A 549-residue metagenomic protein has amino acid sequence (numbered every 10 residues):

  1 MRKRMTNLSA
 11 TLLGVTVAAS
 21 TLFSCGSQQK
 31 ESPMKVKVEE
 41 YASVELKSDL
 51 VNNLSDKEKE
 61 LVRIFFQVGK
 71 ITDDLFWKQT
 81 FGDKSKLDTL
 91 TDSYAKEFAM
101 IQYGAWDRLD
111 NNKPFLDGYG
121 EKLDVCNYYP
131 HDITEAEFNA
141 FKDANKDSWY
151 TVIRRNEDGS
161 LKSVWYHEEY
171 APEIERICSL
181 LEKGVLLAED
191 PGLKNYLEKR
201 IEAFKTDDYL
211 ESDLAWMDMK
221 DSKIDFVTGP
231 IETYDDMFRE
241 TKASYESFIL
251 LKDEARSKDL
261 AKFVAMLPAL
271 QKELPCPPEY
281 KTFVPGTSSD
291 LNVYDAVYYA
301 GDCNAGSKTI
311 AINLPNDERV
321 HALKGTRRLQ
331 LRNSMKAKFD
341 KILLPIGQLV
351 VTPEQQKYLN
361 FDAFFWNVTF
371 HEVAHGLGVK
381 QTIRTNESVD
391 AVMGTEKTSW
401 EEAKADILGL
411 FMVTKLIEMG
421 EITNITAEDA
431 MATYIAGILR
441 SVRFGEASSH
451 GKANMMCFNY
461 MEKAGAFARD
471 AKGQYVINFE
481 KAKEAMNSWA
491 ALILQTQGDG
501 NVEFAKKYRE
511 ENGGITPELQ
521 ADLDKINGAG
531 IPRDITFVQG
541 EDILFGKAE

Functional and structural regions predicted by a protein language model:
S20-S24: C-terminal motif of bacterial Sec signal peptides marking the signal peptidase cleavage site
E31-L197: N-terminal helix-rich structural modules
S55, D190, T398-K415: An active-site-proximal "capping" alpha-helix that borders the catalytic cofactor pocket
S55, W366-K380, A405, L410: Active-site recognition of the HExxH zinc-binding catalytic motif
Y166-Q356, N360: Contiguous, non-catalytic segments that form substrate-binding/exosite surfaces or channel walls
V379-A403: Post-HEXXH active-site segment of zinc metalloproteases
L410-R509: Long, well-structured alpha-helical subdomains associated with metal-dependent extracellular/ecto-lumenal hydrolases
L494-E549: Extended, compositionally biased alpha-helical segments that mediate assembly or anchoring
